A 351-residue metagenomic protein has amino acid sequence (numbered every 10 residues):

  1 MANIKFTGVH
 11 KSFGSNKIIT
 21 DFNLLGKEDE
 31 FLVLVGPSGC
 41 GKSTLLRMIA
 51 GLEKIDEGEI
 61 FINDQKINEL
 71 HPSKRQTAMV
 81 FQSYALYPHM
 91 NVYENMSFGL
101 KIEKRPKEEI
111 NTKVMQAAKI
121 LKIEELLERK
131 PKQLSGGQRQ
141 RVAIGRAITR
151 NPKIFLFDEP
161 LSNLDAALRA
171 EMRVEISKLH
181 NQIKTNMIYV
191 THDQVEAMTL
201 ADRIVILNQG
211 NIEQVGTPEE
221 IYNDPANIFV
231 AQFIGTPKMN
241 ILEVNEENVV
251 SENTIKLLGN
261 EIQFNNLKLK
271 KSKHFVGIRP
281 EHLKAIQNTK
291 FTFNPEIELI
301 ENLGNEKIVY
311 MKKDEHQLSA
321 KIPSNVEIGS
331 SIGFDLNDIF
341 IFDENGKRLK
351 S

Functional and structural regions predicted by a protein language model:
V35-P37: The feature captures the beta-strand-to-loop junction immediately N-terminal to the Walker
A50: Helix-to-loop junction immediately C-terminal to a conserved catalytic motif
D56-E59, E109, Q209, I339: Conserved coupling/switch loops of ABC nucleotide-binding domains, chiefly the family-specific signature
G58-K66: Conserved ABC transporter NBD signature motif
P72-F229: ABC ATPase nucleotide-binding domains
P237, V249-S351: Non-catalytic connector elements of ABC transporters
